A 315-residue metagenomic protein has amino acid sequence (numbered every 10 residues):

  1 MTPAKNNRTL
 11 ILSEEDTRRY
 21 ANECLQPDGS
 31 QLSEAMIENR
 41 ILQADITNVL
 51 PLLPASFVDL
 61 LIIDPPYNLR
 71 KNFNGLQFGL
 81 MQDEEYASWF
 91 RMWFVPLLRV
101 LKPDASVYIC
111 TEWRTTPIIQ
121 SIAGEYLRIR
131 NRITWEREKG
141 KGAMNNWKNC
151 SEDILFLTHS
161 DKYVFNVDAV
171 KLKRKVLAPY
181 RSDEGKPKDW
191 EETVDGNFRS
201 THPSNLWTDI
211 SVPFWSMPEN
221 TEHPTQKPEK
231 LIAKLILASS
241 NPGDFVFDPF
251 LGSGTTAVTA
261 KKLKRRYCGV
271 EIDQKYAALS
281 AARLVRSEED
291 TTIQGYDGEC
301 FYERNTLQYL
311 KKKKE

Functional and structural regions predicted by a protein language model:
M1-N22, Q26-L279: Core catalytic lobe of class I
A278-E315: PRPP-dependent phosphoribosyltransferase catalytic core
